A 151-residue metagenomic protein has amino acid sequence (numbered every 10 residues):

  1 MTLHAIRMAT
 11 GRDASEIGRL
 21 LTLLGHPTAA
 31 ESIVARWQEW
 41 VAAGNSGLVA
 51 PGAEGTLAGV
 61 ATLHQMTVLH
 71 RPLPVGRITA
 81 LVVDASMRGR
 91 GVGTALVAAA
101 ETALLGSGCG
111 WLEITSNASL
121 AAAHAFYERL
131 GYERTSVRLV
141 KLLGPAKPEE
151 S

Functional and structural regions predicted by a protein language model:
M1-R12, P145-S151: Conserved N-terminal entry element of GNAT/NAT acetyltransferase domains
M8-L73, T79, L142-L143: Acetyl-CoA-dependent GNAT
L73-A85, V137: Conserved acetyl-CoA binding element of GNAT-fold acetyltransferases
M87, G91-A99: Conserved acetyl-CoA pyrophosphate-binding loop and the N-cap/start of the following alpha-helix in GNAT-like
R88, I114-A123, V140-L142: Conserved beta-strand-loop-alpha-helix junction that forms the acyl-donor binding cleft
T94, G110, A118-S136: Conserved active-site alpha-helix within GNAT-family acetyltransferase domains
V97, L105-S116: Conserved GNAT acetyl-CoA-binding A-motif
